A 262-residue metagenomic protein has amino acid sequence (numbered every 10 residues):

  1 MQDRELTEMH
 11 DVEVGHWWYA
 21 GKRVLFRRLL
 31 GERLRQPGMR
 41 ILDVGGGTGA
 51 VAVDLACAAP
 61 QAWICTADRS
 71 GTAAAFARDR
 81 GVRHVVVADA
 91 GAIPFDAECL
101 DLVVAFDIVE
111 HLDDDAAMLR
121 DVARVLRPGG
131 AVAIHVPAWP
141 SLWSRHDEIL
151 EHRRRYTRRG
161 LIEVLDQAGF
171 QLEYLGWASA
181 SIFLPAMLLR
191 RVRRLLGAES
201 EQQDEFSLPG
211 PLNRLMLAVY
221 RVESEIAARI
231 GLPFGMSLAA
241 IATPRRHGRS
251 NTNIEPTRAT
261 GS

Functional and structural regions predicted by a protein language model:
M1-E98, L102-F106, L119, F206 (+2 more regions): Conserved N-terminal segment of class I S-adenosyl-L-methionine
H10-E13, V132-R154, R158-D166: Short, glycine-/aromatic-enriched active-site segment of Class I SAM-dependent methyltransferases
G15-H16, I182-R258: A C-terminal cap/extension of S-adenosyl-L-methionine-dependent methyltransferases that defines the acceptor-substrate
A73, P140-L142, S181: Feature marks short, surface-exposed loop/turn motifs that line or immediately flank catalytic pockets and channel
D107-H111: A short His-aromatic
A116-A131: A short glycine-rich, Lys/Arg-flanked "PGG" loop and its adjoining helix->strand segment in the class I
F170-A180: Conserved S-adenosyl-L-methionine
